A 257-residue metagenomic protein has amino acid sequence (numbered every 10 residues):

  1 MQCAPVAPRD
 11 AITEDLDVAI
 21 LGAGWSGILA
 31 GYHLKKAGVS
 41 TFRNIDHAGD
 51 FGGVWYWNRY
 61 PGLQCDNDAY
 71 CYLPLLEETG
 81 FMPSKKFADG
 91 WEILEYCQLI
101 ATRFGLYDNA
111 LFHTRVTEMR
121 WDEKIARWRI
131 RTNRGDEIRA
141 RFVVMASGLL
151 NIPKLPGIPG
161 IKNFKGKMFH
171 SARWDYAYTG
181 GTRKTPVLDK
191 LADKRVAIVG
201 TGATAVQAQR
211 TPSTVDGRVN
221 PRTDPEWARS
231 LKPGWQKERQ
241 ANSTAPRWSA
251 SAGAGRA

Functional and structural regions predicted by a protein language model:
M1-V6: N-terminal charged helix/coil linker that caps or initiates catalytic domains
P8-I20, W25, L29-D50, I138 (+1 more regions): Rossmann-like dinucleotide-binding core of oxidoreductases
D10-L16, I20-A110, R222, E226: Beta1-alpha1 glycine-rich phosphate/pyrophosphate-binding loop at the start of Rossmann-like nucleotide-binding domains
W25, W55-W57, Y72, P83 (+6 more regions): Tryptophan-centric aromatic hotspots in well-structured domains and transmembrane helices
A48, L76-T79, V116, D122 (+2 more regions): Short, solvent-exposed coil/turn elements at secondary-structure transition points
F51, A69, R115, A126 (+1 more regions): Residues that flank catalytic or metal-binding motifs in active/ligand-binding sites
W55, R59-Y60, Q64, A69 (+8 more regions): Solvent-exposed, flexible loop/coil residues
P83-N151: Feature captures the FAD/FMN-dependent oxidoreductase FAD-binding
